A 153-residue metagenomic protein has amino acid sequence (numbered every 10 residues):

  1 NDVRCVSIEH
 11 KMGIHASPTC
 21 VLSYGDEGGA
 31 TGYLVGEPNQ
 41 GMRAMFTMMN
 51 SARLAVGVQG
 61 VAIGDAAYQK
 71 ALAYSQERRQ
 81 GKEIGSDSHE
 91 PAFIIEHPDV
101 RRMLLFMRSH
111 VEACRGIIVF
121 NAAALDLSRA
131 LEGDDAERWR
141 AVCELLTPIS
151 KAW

Functional and structural regions predicted by a protein language model:
N1-W153: Internal glycine-rich alpha/beta core junctions
